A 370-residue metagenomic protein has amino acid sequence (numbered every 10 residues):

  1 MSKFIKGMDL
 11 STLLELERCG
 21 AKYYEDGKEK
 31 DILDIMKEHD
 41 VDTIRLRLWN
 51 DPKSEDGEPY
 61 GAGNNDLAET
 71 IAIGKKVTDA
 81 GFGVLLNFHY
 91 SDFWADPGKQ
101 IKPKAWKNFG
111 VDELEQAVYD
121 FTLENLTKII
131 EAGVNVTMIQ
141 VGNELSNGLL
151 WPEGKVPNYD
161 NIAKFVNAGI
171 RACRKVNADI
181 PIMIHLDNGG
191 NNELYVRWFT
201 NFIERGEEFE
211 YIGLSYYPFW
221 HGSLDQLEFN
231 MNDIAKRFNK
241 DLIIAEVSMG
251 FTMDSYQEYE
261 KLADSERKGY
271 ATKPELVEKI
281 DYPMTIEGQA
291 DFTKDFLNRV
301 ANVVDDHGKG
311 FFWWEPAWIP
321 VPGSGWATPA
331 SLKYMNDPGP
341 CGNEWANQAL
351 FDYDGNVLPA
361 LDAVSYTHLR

Functional and structural regions predicted by a protein language model:
M8, N87, I139, I212 (+2 more regions): Conserved, mostly hydrophobic/aromatic
E17-K22, N50-E69, D92-E115, L145-V156 (+3 more regions): Surface-exposed, active-site-proximal loop segments in enzymatic domains
A21-M36, T122-N125, E193-F202: Short, acidic/polar
D31-H39, R45-F93, Y159-V176, M231 (+1 more regions): Aromatic-lined substrate-binding rim segments of carbohydrate-active enzymes
I32, P181, F202-E278, T285-G288 (+2 more regions): Glycoside hydrolase catalytic-domain groove-lining segments
L67-A68, D96-D179, M183-T200, E207 (+2 more regions): Active-site cleft segment of glycoside hydrolase catalytic domains centered on the general acid/base Glu
V247, T252, K268-V364: Substrate-binding cleft of secreted/luminal carbohydrate-active enzymes
T367-R370: Conserved small/polar residues in nucleotide/adenosyl-binding loops
